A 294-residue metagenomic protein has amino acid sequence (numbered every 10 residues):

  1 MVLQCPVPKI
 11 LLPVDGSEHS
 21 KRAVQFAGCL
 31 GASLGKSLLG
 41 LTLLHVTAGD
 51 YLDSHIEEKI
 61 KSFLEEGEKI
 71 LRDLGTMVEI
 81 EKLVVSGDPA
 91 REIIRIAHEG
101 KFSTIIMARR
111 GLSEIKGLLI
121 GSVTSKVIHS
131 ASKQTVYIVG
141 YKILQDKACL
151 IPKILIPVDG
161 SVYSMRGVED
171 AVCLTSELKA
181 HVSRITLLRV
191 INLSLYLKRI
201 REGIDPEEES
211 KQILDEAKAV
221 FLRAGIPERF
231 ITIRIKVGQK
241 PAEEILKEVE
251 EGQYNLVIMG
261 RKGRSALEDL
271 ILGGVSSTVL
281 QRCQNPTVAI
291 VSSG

Functional and structural regions predicted by a protein language model:
M1-C5, K69-I105, L222-V257: Structural beta-alpha unit
M1-R22, T104, K126-E169, L197 (+1 more regions): Intrinsically disordered or low-complexity boundary/linker segments at protein termini and domain junctions
K9, S37-T42, E79, P152-K153 (+2 more regions): Residues at the starts of beta-strands that form the adenosine-phosphate
A23-L34, G167-L178: Histidine-anchored nucleotide/phosphate-binding helix
Q25, C29, S37-E66, L188-E216: Acidic, proline/glycine-rich short linear motifs
T42-L44, E81-V85, Y137, T186-L188 (+2 more regions): General small-molecule cofactor/ligand-binding pocket signal
K61, E81-I138: Extended, hydrophobic interaction surfaces within ordered domains
M107-K126, L256-R282, G294: Glycine-rich, Arg-bearing micro-motifs that act as flexible, cationic patches
